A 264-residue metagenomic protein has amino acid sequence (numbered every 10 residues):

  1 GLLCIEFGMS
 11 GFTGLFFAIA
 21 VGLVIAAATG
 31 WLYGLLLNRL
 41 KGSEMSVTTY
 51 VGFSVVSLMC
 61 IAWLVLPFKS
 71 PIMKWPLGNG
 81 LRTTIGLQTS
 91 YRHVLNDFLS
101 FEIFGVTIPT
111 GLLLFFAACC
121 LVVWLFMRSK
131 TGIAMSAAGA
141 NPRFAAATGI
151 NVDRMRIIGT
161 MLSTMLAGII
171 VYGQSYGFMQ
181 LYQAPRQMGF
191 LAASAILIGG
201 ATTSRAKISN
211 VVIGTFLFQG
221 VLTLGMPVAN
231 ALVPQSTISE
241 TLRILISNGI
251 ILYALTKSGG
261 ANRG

Functional and structural regions predicted by a protein language model:
E6, A28-W31, L35-L40, A62-V65 (+6 more regions): Membrane-interface helix caps of multi-pass small-molecule transporters
G11-V56, F218: Alpha-helical transmembrane segments within multi-pass membrane transporters and channels
A20-G22, A167, V171, G177-I244: Transmembrane alpha-helical segments in multi-pass inner-membrane proteins
L23, F53-C60, L64, L112-W124 (+4 more regions): Hydrophobic core segments of alpha-helical transmembrane domains in multi-pass membrane transport and ion-translocation
L36-G42, A201-V211, N262-G264: Membrane-helix interface "capping/anchor" motifs
V55-R128, Y182, P234-S239: Transmembrane helix-bundle core of multi-pass membrane transporters and related energy-transducing complexes
I103-L181: Helix-loop-helix "hairpin" substructures at the membrane interface of multi-pass membrane proteins
A140-R154, T223-G264: Cytosolic-side transmembrane-helix boundaries in multi-pass membrane proteins
